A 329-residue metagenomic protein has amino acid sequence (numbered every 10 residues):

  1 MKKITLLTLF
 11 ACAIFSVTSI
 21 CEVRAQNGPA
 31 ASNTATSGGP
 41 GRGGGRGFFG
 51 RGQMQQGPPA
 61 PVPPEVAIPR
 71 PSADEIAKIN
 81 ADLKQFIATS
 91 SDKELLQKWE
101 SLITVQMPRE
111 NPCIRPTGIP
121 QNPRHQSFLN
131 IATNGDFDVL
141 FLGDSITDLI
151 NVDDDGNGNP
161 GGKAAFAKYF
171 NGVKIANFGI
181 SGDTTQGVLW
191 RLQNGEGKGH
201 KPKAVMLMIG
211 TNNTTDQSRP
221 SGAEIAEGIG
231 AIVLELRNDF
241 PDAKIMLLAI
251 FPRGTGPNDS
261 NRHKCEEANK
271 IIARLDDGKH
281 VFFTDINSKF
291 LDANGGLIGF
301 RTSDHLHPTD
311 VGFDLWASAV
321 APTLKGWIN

Functional and structural regions predicted by a protein language model:
K2-L142, I146-P160, K168, W327-N329: N-terminal secretory targeting modules
F49, K93-N238, G254-E266, K270: Conserved SGNH/GDSL esterase-like catalytic core that processes O-acyl groups on lipids and polysaccharides
G179-S181, A249, N287: Residues at the C-termini of beta-strands that transition into short coil/loop
M208, L248-A249: Alpha/beta-hydrolase-fold catalytic nucleophile elbow
F240-K244: A short helix->loop->beta-strand "cap" motif at the edges of active sites that frequently abuts
P252-N329: Catalytic His-Asp segment of secreted/periplasmic serine-dependent ester chemistry enzymes
